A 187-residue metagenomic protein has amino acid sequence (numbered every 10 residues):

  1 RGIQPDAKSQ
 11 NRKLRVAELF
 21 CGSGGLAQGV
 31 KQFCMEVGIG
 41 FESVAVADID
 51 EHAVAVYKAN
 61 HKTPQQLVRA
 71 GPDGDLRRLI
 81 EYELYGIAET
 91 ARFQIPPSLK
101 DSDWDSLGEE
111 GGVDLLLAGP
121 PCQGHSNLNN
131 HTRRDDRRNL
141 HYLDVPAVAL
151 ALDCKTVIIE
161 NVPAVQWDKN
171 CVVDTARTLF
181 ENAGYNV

Functional and structural regions predicted by a protein language model:
R1-V187: Conserved active-site and SAM-binding loop architecture of S-adenosyl-L-methionine-dependent nucleic-acid
